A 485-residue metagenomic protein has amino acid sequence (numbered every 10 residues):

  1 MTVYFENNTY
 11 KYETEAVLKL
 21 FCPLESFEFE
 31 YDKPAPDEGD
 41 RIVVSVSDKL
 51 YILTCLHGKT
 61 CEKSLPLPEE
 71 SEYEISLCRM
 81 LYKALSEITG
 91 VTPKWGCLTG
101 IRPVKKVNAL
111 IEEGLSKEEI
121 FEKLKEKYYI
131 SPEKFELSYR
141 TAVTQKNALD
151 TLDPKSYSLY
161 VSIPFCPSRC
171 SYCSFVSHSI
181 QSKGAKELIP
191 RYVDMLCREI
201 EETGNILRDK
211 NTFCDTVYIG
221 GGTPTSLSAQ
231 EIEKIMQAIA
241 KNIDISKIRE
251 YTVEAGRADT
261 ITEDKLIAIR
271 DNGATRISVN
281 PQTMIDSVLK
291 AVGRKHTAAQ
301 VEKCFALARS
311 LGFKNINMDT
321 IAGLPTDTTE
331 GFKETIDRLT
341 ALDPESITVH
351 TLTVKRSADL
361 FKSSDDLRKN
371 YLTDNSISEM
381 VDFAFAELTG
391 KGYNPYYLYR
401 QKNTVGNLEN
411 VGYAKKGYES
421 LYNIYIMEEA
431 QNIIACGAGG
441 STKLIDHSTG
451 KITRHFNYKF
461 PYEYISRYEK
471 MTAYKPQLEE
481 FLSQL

Functional and structural regions predicted by a protein language model:
M1-E113, E126, G412, K416-L485: Radical SAM enzyme core and accessory elements
F29-G39, S357-C436: A C-terminal junction/extension of Radical SAM enzymes
I52-T54, V161, V279: Short beta-strand motif preference
I88-T92, E112-Y160, N211: N-terminal [4Fe-4S]-dependent radical SAM core
T99-K105, R140-T144, V176: Short, conserved phosphate-binding/catalytic loop or strand-edge motifs used in phosphoryl-/nucleotidyl-transfer
P154-V193: Canonical Radical SAM [4Fe-4S] cluster-binding loop centered on the CxxxCxxC motif and its immediate flanking residues
S162, S278, I347-T351, I424 (+1 more regions): Beta-strand scaffold of nucleotide-dependent catalytic cores
S177-A384: Conserved non-cysteine loop/helix-boundary elements of the Radical SAM core domain that shape
